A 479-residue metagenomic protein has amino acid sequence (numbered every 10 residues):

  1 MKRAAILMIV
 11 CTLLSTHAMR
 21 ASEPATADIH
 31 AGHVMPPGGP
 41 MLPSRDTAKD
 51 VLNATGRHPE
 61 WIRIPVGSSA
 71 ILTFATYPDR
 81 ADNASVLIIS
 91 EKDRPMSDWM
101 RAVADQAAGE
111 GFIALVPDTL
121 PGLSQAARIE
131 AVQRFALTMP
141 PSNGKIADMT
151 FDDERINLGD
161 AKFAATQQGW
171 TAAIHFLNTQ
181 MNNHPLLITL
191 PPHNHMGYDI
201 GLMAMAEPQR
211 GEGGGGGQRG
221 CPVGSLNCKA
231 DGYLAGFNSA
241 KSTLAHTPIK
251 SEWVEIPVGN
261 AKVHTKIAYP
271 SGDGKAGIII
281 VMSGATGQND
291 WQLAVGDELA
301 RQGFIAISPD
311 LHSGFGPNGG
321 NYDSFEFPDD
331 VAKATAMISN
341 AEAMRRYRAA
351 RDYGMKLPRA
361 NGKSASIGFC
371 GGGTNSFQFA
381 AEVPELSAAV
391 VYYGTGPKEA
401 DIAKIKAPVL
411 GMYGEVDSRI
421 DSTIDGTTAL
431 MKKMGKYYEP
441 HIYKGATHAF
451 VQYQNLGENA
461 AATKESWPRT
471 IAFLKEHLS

Functional and structural regions predicted by a protein language model:
L7-T16: Bacterial N-terminal signal peptides
H17-A21: Sec/Tat signal peptide C-region and signal peptidase I cleavage site
S22-I64, L72, M203-E255, H264: An N-terminal hydrophobic leader/cap segment in hydrolases
I62-Q180, D199, G217-K229, W253-Y269 (+1 more regions): Serine-hydrolase catalytic machinery in alpha/beta-hydrolase-like enzymes
S142-Q209, Y347-K406: Primarily recognizes the serine-hydrolase "nucleophile elbow" in alpha/beta-hydrolase and SGNH/GDSL folds
I156-Q180, G197, M203, E207 (+3 more regions): C-terminal catalytic histidine-bearing segment of alpha/beta-hydrolase fold enzymes
I405, G411-Y413: Short beta-strand/loop motif that positions the catalytic acidic residue of the alpha/beta-hydrolase fold
V416-D421: Acidic catalytic loop of the alpha/beta-hydrolase fold
